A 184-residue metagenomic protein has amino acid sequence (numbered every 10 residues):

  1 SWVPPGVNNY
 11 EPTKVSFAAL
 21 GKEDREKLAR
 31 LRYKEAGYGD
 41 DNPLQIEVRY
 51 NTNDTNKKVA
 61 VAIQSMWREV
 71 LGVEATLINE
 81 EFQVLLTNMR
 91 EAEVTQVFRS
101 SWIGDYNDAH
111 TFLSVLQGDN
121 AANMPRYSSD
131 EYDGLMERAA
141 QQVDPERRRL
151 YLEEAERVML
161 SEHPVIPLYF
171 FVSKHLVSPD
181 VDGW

Functional and structural regions predicted by a protein language model:
S1, K22, V73-T87, E91-E93 (+1 more regions): Extracytoplasmic/peripheral linker and loop segments enriched in polar/acidic and small residues with frequent Thr/Pro
S1-E35, N53-K58: Structural transition elements
P4, R49, Y169: Residues in well-ordered beta-strands of folded domains
T13, F98, D133-L135: Bateman (tandem CBS) regulatory domains
E26, R30-G104, P145, S173: Ligand/substrate-recognition segments at binding pockets and active sites
V48, L176-W184: A structural "hinge/loop" feature
A62-I63, F112-V115, G183: Short, glycine/charged-enriched secondary-structure capping and boundary segments
N107-D108: Glycine/Thr-rich phosphate-binding loops of Rossmann-like dinucleotide-binding domains
